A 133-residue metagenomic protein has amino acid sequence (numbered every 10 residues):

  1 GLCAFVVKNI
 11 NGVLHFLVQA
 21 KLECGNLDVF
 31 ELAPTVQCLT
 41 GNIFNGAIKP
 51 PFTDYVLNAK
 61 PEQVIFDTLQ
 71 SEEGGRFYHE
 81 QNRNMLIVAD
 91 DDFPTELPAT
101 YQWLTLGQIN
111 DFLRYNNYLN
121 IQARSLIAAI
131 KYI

Functional and structural regions predicted by a protein language model:
G1-L2: Short linear interaction motifs
K8-I10: Short beta-strand micro-motifs enriched in acidic
V13-L14, C24-I133: Mixed-charge (acidic/basic) macromolecular-recognition segments
L17: Short hydrophobic-acidic sequence motifs that mark active-site Asp/Glu residues
A20-L22: A short beta-strand motif that forms part of the nucleic acid-binding face of small beta-barrel RNA-binding folds
